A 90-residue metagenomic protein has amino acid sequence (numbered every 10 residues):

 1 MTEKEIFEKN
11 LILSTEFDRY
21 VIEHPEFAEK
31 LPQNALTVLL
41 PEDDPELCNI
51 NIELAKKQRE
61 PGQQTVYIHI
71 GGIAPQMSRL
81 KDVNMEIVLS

Functional and structural regions predicted by a protein language model:
M1-S90: Terminal, compositionally biased segments used for targeting/anchoring and flexible tails
